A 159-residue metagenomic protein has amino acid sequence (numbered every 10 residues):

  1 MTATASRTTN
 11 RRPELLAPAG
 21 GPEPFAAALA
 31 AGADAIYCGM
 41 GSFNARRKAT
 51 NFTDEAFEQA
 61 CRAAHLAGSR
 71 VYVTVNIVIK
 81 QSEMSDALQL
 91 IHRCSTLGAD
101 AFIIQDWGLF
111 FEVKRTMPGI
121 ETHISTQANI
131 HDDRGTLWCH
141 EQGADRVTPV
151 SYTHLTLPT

Functional and structural regions predicted by a protein language model:
R11-P13, A33-D34, A67-V71, A99-D100 (+2 more regions): Short, well-ordered coil/turn segments that N-cap beta-strands
E14-A35: N-terminal basic/disordered segments at the start of proteins
L15-P18, I36-C38, V71-V75, F102-I104 (+2 more regions): Hydrophobic faces of well-ordered beta-strands that scaffold small-molecule active sites in alpha/beta enzyme cores
P24, D133-W138: Catalytic cores of alpha/beta
A28, D106, C139: Conserved, mostly hydrophobic/aromatic
Y37-E55, V75-S82: Glycine-rich, proline-tolerant flexible connector loops at the mouths of alpha/beta enzymes
D54-Y72, V113-I120: Alpha-helix-loop-beta-strand connector modules within alpha/beta enzyme cores
T153-T159: Conserved small/polar residues in nucleotide/adenosyl-binding loops
